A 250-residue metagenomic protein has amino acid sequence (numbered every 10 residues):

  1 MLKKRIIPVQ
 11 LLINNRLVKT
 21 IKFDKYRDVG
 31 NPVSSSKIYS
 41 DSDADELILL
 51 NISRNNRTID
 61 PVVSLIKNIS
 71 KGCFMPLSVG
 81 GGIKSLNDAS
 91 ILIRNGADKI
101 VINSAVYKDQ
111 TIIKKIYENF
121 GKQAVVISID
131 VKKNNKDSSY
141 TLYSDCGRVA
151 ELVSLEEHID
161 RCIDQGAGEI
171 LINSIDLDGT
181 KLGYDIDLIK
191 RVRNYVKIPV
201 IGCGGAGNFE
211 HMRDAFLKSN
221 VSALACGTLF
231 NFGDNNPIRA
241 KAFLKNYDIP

Functional and structural regions predicted by a protein language model:
L2-I6, R54-K71, K84-S90, S104-V126 (+4 more regions): Active-site-adjacent beta->alpha loops and helix N-cap segments on the catalytic face of soluble alpha/beta enzymes
R5-V9, E46, F74-S78, D98-V101 (+5 more regions): Structural preference for beta-strand elements that scaffold enzyme active sites
L11, Y39, L47, V79 (+6 more regions): Conserved, mostly hydrophobic/aromatic
L12-V18, A97-I172, D176-L177: Conserved anion-binding
L17-D60: N-terminal beta-alpha supersecondary unit
D28-S40, K84-I91, A150-R161, F209-M212: Short, acidic/polar
Y39, I69, L92, I116 (+3 more regions): Generic structural signal for hydrophobic
C73, L77-G96, D187-L224: Catalytic cores of alpha/beta
